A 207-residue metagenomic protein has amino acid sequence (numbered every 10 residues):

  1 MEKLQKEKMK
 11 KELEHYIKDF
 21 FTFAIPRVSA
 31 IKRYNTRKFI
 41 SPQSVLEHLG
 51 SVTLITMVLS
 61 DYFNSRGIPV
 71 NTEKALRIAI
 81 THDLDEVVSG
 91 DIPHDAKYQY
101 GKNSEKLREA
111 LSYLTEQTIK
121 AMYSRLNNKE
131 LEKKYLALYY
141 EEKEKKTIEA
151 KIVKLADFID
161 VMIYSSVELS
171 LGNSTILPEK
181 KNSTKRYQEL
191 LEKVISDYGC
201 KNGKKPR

Functional and structural regions predicted by a protein language model:
M1-R207: Alpha-helical, largely C-terminal catalytic domains that coordinate divalent metal ions via clustered Asp/Glu/His
